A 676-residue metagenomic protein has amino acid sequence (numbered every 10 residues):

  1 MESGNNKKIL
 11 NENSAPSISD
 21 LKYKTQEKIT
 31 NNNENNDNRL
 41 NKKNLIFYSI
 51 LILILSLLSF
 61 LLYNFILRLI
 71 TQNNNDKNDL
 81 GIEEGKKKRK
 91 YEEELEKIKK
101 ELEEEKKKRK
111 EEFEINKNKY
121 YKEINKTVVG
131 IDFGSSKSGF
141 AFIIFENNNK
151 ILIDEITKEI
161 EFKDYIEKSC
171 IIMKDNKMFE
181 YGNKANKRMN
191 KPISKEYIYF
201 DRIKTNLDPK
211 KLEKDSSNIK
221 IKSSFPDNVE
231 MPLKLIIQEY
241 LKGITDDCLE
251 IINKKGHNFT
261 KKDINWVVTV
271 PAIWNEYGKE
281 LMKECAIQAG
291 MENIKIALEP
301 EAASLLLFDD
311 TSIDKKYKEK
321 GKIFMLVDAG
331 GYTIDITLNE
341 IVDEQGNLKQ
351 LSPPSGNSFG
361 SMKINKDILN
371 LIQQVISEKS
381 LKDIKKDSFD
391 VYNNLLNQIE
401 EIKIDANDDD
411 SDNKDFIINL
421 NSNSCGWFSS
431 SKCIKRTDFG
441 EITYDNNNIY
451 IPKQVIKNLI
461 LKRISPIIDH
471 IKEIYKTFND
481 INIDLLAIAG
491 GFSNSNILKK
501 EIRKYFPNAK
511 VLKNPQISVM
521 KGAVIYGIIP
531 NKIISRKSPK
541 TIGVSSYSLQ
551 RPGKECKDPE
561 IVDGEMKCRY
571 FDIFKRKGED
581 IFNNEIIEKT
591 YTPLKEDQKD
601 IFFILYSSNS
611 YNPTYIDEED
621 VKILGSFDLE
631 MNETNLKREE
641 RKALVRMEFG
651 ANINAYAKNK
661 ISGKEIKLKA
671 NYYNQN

Functional and structural regions predicted by a protein language model:
M1-N116, Y121, F140, Y181 (+12 more regions): Terminal export signals
L80-N218, K295-A297, N347-L348, P354-S355 (+11 more regions): Early-domain small/polar-rich strand-loop-helix modules and first-structured segments of the mature chain
K97-S135, A141, F145-K150, Y197-F324 (+5 more regions): Nucleotide/phosphate-binding catalytic cleft detector across ATP-hydrolyzing and phosphate-transferring enzymes
F113, Y121, E292, G426-K462 (+2 more regions): Acidic low-complexity intrinsically disordered segments
Y120-K122, G130-F133, N258, K315-K318 (+8 more regions): Replace "in large, NTP-powered and nucleic-acid-processing enzymes" with "in large, NTP-powered factors and other
I131-K137, P300, E319-D335, E340-D343 (+5 more regions): A short acidic Gly-Thr/Ser loop motif
C170, E299-I313, N365-N370, L512-S548: Glycine-rich phosphate-binding/hydrolytic loop that grips phosphoryl groups
Y197-F200, K204-E213, I219-L235, N258 (+5 more regions): Gly/charged contiguous loops adjacent to phosphate- or pyrophosphate-bearing nucleotide/cofactor binding elements
